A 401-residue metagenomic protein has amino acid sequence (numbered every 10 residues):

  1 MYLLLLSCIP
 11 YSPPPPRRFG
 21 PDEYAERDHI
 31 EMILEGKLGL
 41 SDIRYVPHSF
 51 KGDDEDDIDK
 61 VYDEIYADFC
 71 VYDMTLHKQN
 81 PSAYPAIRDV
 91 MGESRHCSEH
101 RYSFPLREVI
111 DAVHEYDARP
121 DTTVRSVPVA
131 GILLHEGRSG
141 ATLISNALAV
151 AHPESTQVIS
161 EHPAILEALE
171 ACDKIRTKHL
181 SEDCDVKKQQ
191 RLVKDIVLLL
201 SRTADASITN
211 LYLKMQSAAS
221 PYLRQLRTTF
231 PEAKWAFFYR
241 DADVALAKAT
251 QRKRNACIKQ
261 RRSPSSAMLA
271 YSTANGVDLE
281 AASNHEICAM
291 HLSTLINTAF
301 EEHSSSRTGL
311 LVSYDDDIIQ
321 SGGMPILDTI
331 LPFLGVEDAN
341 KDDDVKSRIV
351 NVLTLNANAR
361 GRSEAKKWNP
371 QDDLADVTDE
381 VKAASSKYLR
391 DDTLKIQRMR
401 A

Functional and structural regions predicted by a protein language model:
M1-T122, A274-H285, I296-S313, D317-A401: PAPS-dependent sulfotransferases, especially Golgi type II membrane carbohydrate sulfotransferases
C8-E55, E64, D68-R252: PAPS-dependent sulfotransferase catalytic domain
A164-C184, S217-G309, S313-N340: PAPS-dependent sulfotransferase catalytic domain
